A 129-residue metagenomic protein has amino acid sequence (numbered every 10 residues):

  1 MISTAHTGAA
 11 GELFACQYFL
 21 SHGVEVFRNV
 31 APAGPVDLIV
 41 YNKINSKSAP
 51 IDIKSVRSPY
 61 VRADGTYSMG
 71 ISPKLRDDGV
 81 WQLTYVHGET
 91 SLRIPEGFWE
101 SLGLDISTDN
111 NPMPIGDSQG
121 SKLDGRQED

Functional and structural regions predicted by a protein language model:
M1-G34, I39-D129: Mixed-charge (Asp/Glu-Lys/Arg
